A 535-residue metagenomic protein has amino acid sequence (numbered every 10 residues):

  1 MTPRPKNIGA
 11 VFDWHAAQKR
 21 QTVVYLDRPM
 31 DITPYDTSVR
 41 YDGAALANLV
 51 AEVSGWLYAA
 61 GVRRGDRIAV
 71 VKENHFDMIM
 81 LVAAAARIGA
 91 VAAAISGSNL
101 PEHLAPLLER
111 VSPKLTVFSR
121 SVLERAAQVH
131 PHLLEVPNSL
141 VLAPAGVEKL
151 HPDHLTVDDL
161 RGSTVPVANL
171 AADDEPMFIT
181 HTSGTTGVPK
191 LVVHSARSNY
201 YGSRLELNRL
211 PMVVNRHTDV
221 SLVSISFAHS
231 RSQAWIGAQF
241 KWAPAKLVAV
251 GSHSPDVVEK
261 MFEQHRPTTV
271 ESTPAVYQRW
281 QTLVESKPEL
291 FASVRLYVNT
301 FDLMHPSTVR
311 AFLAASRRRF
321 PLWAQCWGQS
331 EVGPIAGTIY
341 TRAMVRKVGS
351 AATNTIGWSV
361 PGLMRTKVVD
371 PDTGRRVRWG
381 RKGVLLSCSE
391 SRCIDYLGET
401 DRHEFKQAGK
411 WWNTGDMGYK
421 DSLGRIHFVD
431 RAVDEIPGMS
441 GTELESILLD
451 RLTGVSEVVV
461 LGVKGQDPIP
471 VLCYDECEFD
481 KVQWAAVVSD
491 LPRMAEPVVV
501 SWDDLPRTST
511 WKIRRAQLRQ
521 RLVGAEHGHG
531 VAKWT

Functional and structural regions predicted by a protein language model:
R20-V23, L160-H181, G187-V188, V213-V220: Conserved pre-ATP/AMP-binding loop-to-beta segment of ANL
D36, S54-N99, V223-S226: Conserved AMP-binding/adenylate-forming
R40-A44, N169, M177-R204: Conserved AMP-binding A3 loop
N99, T116, V270, S389 (+3 more regions): AMP-binding/adenylate-forming catalytic core of the ANL superfamily
L155, T268-E271, L283-A352, R365: Gly/Ser/Thr-rich phosphate-binding loop
Y200-V220, A228-T269, L283-V284: Conserved AMP-binding/adenylation subdomain of ANL enzymes
W358-L363, R375-F405, G438-M439: Conserved ATP/PPi-binding loop(s) of AMP-dependent carboxylate-activating enzymes
V459-L461, Q483-T535: Conserved C-terminal "lid"/linker of ANL adenylate-forming enzymes
